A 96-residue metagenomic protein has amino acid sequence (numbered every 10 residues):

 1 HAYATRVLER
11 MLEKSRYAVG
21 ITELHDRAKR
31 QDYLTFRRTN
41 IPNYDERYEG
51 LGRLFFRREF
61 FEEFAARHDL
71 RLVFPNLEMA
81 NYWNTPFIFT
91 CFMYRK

Functional and structural regions predicted by a protein language model:
H1-A2: A short SAM/SAH-binding and catalytic strip from SAM-dependent methyltransferases
R6-L8, R37-R38: Glycine-rich, phosphate-binding/catalytic loops in enzymes
V7-M11, E23: Class I S-adenosylmethionine-dependent transferase superfamily signal
R10, S15, Q31-L34: Mobile active-site "lid"/loop adjacent to the S-adenosyl-L-methionine
S15-D26: Conserved beta-strand signature within the Rossmann-like core of class I S-adenosyl-L-methionine
L24-A80: C-terminal alpha-helical "lid/dimerization" subdomain adjacent to the S-adenosyl-L-methionine
D32-L34, T85-I88: Short secondary-structure transition/capping segments
M79-A80, F87-K96: C-terminal lobe and adjacent flexible extensions of AdoMet/dcAdoMet transferase-like proteins
